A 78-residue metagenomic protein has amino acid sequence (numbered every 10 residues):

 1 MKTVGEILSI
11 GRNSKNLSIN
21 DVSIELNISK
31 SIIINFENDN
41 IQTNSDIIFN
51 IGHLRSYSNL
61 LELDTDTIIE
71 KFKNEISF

Functional and structural regions predicted by a protein language model:
M1-F78: Cytosolic/nucleoplasmic/matrix-facing N-terminal domains/tails of membrane-anchored or organelle-targeted proteins
